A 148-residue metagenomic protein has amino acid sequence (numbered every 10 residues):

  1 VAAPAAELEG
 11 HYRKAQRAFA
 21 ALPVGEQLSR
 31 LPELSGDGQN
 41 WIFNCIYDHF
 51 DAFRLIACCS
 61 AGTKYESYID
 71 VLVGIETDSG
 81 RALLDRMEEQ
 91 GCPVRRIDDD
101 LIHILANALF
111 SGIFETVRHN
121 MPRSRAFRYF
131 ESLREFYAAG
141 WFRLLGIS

Functional and structural regions predicted by a protein language model:
A2, A6, N40, D70-T77 (+2 more regions): Generic structural signal for well-ordered, non-transmembrane alpha-helical segments in soluble/cytosolic regions
A2, Y47-D48, R118, G146: Residues at helix-coil transition
A3-C45: Hydrophobic alpha-helical connector segments
E7-A18, A52, A108-H119: Solvent-exposed, amphipathic alpha-helical segments
R17, E33-D48, T63-E89, D100-N107: Amphipathic alpha-helical packing segments from all-alpha helical-bundle domains
R54-I56: Short, hydrophobic secondary-structure boundary micro-motifs
E66, L83-Y137, L145-S148: Hydrophobic/aromatic-rich alpha-helical bundle segments in the mid-to-C-terminal region
